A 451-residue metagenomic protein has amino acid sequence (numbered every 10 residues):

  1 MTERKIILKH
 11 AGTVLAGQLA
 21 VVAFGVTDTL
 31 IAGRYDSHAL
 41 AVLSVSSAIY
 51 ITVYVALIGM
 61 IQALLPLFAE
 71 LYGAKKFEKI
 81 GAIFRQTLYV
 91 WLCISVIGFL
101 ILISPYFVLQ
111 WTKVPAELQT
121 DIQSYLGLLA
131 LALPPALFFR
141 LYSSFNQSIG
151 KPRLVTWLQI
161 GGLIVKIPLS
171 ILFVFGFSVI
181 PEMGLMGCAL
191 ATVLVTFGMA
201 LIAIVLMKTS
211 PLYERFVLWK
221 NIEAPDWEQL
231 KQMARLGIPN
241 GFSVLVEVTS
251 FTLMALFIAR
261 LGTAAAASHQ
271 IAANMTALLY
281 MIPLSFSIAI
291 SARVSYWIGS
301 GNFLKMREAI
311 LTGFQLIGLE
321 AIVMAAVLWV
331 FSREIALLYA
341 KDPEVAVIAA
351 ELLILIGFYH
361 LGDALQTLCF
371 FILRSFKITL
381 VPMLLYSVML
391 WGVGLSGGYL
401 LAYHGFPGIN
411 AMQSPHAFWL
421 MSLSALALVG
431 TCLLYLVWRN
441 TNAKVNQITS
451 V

Functional and structural regions predicted by a protein language model:
M1-L15, F68-P134, I180-I238, V294-Y359 (+1 more regions): Short alpha-helical transmembrane segments in multi-pass integral membrane proteins
G12-P66, L129-A136, K231-Y296, I317-M324 (+3 more regions): Transmembrane helix-bundle signature of multi-pass secondary active exporters and lipid flippases
V21, G25-D28, A32, Y54-I61 (+17 more regions): Alpha-helical transmembrane segments and their lipid-water interface positions in multi-pass membrane proteins
A23-V26, R34-S37, L71-A74, S148-I149 (+5 more regions): Helix-loop interface residues and adjacent transmembrane-helix termini in multi-pass membrane transporters, primarily
L40-F99, I103, A136-G150, L154-V155 (+2 more regions): Small-residue-rich hydrophobic transmembrane alpha-helices
I61, L129-Q147, V155-L163, C188-I204 (+5 more regions): Short runs within selected transmembrane alpha-helices of multi-pass transporters and secretion channels
P115, K151-P152, G262, D342 (+1 more regions): Short loop-to-helix capping motifs
L172-F173, G394-P407: Transmembrane alpha-helical segments of integral membrane proteins
